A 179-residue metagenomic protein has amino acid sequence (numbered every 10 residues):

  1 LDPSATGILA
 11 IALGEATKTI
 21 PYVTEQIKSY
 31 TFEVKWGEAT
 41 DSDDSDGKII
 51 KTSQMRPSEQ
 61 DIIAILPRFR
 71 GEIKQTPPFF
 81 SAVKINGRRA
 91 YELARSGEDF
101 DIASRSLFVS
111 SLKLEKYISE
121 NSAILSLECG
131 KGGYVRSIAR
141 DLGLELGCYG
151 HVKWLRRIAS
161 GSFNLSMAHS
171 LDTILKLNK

Functional and structural regions predicted by a protein language model:
L1-K179: Catalytic/RNA-binding core of pseudouridine synthases
